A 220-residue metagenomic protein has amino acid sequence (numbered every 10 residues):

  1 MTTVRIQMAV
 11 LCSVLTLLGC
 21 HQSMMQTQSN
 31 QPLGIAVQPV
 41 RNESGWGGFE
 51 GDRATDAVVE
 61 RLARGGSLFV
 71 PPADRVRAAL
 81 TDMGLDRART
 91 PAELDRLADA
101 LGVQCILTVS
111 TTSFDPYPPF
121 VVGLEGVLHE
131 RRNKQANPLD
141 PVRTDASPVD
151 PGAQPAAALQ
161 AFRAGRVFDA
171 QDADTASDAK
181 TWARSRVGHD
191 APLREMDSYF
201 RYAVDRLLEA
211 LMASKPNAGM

Functional and structural regions predicted by a protein language model:
M1-V4: N-terminal secretory signal peptides that target proteins for export/translocation
Q7-L18: Bacterial N-terminal signal peptides
C20-Q31, Y117-V121, R132-M220: C-terminal/domain-edge helix-coil "capping" segments
Q31-G34, G66, G102-L107, F120-E125: Envelope-exposed proteins and targeting segments
P32-S44, D74-A79, W182-V187: Acidic/histidine-rich, surface-exposed loop or edge segments in extracytoplasmic proteins
V40-E43, R75-V76, T111-F114, E125-K134 (+1 more regions): Solvent-exposed coil/turn segments that connect beta secondary-structure elements in extracytoplasmic/periplasmic
G45-S110, Q154, V204-K215: N-terminal segment of the mature soluble domain
W46, S113-F120: Solvent-exposed loop/turn segments connecting transmembrane beta-strands in outer-membrane beta-barrel proteins
